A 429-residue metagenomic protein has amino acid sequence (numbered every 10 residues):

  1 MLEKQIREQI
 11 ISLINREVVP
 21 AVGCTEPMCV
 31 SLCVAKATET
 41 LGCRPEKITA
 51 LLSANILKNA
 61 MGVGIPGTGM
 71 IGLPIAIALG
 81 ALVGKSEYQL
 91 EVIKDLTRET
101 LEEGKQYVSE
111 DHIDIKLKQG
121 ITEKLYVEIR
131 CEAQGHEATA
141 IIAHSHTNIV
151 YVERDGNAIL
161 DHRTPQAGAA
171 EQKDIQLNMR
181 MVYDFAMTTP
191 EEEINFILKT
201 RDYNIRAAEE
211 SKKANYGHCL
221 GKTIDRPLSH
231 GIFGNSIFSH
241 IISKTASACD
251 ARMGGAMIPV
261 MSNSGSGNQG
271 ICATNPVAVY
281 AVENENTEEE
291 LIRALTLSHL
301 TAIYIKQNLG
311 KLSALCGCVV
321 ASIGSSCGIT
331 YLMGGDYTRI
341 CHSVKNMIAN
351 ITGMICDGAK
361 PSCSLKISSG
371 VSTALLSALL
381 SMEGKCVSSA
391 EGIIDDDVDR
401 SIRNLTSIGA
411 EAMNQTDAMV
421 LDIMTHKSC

Functional and structural regions predicted by a protein language model:
M1-I11, C43-I56, S236-G255, T287-I305 (+1 more regions): Acidic-glycine-rich active-site phosphate/pyrophosphate-binding loop
I6-T40, P45: N-terminal signal-anchor module of multipass membrane proteins
P20-K36, I258-N275, C316-V320: Conserved phosphate/anionic-ligand binding catalytic regions in large, soluble enzymes, centered on
A21-T25, N55-I56, S145-T147, V152 (+6 more regions): A structural signal for small-residue-enriched, beta-sheet-centric alpha/beta enzyme cores and oligomeric scaffold folds
S31-V127: Early transmembrane hairpin of solute transport permeases
A37-T38, Y280-R293, I303-S369, M382-G392: Hydrophobic alpha-helical bundle architecture
R44-I48, Y88-I93, D114-K116, E192-I197 (+7 more regions): Flexible, glycine/charged-enriched surface loops at secondary-structure junctions
S109-G255, D422-C429: Signature of multi-pass transmembrane helix bundles
